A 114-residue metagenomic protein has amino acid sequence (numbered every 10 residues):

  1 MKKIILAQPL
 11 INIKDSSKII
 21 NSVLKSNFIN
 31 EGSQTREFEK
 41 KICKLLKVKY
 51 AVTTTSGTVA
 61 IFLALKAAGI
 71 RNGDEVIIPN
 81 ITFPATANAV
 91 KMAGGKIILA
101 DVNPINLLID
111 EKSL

Functional and structural regions predicted by a protein language model:
M1-A67, R71, A93: Conserved PLP-binding active-site segment in aminotransferase class I/II-type PLP enzymes
K66, I70-L114: PLP-dependent aminotransferase-like
